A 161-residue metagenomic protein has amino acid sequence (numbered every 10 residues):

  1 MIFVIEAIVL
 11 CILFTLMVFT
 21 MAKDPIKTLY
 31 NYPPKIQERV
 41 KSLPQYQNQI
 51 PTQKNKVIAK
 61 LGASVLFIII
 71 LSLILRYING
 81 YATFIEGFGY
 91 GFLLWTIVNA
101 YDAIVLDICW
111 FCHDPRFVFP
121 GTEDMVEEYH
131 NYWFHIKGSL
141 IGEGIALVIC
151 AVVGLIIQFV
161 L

Functional and structural regions predicted by a protein language model:
M1-L161: Juxtamembrane/disordered regions of integral membrane proteins
